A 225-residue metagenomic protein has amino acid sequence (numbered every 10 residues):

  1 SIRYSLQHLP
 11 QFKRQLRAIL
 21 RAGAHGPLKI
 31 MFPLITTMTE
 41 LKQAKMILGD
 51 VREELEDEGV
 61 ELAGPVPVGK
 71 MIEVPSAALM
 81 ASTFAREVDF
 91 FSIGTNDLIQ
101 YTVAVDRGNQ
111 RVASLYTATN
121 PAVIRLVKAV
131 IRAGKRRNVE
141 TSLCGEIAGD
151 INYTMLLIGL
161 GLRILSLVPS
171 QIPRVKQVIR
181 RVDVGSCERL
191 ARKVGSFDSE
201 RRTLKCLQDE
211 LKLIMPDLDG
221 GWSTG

Functional and structural regions predicted by a protein language model:
S1-G225: Conserved alpha/beta-domain cores
